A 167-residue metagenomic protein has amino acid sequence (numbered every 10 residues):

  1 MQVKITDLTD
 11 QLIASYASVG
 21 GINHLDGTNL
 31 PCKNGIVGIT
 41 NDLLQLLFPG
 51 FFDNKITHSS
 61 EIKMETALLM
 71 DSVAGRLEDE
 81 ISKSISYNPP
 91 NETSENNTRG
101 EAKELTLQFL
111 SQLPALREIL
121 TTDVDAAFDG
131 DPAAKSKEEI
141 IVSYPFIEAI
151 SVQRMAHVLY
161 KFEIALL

Functional and structural regions predicted by a protein language model:
M1-L166: Terminal amphipathic alpha-helical/low-complexity segments used for targeting or macromolecular assembly
